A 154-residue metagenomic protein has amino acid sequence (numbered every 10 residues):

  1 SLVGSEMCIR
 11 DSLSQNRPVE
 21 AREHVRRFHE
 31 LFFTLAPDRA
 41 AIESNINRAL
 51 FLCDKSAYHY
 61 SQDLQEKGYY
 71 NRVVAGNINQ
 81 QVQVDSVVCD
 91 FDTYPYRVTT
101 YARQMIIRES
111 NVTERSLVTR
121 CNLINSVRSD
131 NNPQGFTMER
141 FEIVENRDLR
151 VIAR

Functional and structural regions predicted by a protein language model:
L2-I9: Short, small-residue-biased leader/transition segments that mark boundaries at the very start of proteins
V3, Q15-H24, D90-Y96, S129-Q134: Short, surface-exposed loop and linker segments with low hydrophobicity and enrichment for Pro/Ser/Thr
R10, L52, D148-I152: Short, solvent-exposed polar/charged micro-motifs at secondary-structure junctions
L13-Q80: Core segments of small alpha/beta cavity-forming domains
G76-V112: Surface-exposed, charged secondary-structure patches
A102-R154: Amphipathic alpha-helical dimerization/oligomerization modules
